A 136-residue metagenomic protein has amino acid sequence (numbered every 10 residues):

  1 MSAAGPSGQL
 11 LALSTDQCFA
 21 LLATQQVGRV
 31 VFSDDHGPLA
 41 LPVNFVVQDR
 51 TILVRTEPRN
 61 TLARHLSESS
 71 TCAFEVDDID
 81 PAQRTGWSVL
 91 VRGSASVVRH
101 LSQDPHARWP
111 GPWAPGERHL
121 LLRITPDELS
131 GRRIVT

Functional and structural regions predicted by a protein language model:
M1-L22: Extreme N-terminal tail/first-helix region
A23-Q26, E68: A short, compositionally biased
Q25-E57, F74: Short beta-strand segments
D34, V76-D78, T125-E128: Short, structured patches in soluble enzyme cores that scaffold and shape functional sites
F45, G93-A95, I124-E128: A structural signal for short, well-ordered beta-strand segments
P58-H119: Short, structured beta-strand-loop surface elements
L120-T136: Charged phosphate-binding loop/patch that engages nucleotide di/tri-phosphates or the phosphate backbone of nucleic
